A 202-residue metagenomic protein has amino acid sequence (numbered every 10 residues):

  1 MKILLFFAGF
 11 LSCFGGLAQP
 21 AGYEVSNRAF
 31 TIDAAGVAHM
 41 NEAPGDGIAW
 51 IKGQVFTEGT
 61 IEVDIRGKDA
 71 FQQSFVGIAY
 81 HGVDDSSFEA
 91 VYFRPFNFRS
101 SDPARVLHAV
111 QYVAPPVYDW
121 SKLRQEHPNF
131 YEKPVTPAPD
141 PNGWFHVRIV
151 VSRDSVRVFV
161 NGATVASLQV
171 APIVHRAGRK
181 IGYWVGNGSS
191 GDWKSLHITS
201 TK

Functional and structural regions predicted by a protein language model:
L5-F14: Bacterial N-terminal signal peptides
Q19-K202: Extracellular glycan-recognition regions
